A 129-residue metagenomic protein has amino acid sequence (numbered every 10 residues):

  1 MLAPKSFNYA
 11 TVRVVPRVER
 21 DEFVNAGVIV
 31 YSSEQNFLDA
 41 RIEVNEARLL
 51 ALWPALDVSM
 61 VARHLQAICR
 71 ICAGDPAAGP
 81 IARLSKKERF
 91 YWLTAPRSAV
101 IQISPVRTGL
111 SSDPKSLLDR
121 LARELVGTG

Functional and structural regions predicted by a protein language model:
M1-G129: Polybasic/polar functional segments that serve as interface/processing modules
